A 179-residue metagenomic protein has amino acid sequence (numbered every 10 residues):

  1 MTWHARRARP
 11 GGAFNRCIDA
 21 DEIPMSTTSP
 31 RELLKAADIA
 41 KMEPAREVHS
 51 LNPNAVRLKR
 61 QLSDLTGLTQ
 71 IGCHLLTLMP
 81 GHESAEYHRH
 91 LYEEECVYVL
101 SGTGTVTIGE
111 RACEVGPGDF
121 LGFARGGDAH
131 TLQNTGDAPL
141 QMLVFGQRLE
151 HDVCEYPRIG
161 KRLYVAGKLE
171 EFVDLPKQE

Functional and structural regions predicted by a protein language model:
C17, D21-Q70, V153-E179: A short, N-terminal "cap"/entry segment at the start of jelly-roll beta-barrel domains of the cupin/DSBH fold
V56-K59, H74-H90: Conserved short histidine dyad/triad with adjacent acidic residue
G67, T105, R125-H151: Ligand-binding loop in jelly-roll beta-barrel domains
Y92-E94, Y98-G104: Glycine- and acidic-residue-biased ligand/ion/polar-headgroup-sensing regions
E110-R125: Short acidic-glycine-tyrosine-enriched beta hairpin
